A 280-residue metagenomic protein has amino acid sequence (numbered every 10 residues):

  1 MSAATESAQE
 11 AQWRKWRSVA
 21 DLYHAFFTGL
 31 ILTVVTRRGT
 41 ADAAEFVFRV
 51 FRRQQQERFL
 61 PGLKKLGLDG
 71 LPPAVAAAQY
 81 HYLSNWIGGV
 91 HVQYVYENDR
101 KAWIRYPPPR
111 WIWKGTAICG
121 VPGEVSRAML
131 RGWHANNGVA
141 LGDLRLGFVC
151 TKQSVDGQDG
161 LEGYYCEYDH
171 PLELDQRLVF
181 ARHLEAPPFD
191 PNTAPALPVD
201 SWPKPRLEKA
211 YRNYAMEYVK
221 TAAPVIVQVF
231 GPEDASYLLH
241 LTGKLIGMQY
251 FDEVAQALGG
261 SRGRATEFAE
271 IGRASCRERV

Functional and structural regions predicted by a protein language model:
M1-W103, R110-A128, V139, D143-G160 (+1 more regions): N-terminal accessory segment detector
M129-W133: Elongated alpha-helical scaffolds
